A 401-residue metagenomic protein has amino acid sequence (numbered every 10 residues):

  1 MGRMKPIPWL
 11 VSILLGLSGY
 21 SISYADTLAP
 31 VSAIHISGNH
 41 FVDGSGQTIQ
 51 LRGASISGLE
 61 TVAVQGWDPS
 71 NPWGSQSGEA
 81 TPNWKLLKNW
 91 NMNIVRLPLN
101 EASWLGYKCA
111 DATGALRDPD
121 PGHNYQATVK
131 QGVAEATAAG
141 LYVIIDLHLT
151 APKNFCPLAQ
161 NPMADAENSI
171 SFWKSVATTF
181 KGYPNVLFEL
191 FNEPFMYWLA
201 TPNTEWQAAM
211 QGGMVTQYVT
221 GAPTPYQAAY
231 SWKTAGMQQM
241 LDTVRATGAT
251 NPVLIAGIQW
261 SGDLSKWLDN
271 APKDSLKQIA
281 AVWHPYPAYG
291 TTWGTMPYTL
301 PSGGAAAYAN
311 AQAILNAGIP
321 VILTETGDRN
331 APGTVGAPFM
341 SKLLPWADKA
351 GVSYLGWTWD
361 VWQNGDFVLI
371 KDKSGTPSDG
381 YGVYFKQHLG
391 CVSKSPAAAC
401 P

Functional and structural regions predicted by a protein language model:
M1-M4: N-terminal secretory signal peptides that target proteins for export/translocation
P8-G19: Bacterial N-terminal signal peptides
Y24-L28, K394-P401: Low-complexity, Pro/Thr/Ser/Gly/Ala-rich linker/spacer regions in secreted, extracellular modular proteins
A25-I94, C109-A115, H388: N-terminal carbohydrate-binding accessory modules
A33, W67-S77, Q160-L187, F191-S353 (+4 more regions): Extracellular glycoside hydrolase catalytic/binding regions
S55, L99-E101, L147-L149, N192 (+2 more regions): A mature extracytoplasmic/lumenal domain signature
P69, G74-A151, A166-S169, K233-T247 (+1 more regions): Aromatic-lined substrate-binding rim segments of carbohydrate-active enzymes
S103-G106, A151-F155, G262-D263, N330-P332: Short, solvent-exposed loop/turn segments at secondary-structure junctions
